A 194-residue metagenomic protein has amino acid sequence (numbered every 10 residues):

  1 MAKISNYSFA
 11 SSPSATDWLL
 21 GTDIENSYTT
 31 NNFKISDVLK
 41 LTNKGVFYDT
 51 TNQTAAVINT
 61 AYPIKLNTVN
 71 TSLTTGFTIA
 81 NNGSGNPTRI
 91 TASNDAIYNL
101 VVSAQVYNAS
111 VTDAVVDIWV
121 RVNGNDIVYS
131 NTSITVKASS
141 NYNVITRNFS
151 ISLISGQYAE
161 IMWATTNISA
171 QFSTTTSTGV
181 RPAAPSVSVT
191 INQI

Functional and structural regions predicted by a protein language model:
M1, G21-K40: Short, surface-exposed terminal/edge motifs of secreted or surface/virion proteins that either
M1-W18, I194: Short, intrinsically disordered N-terminal pre-domain segments
K3-Y7, K34, A96: Short, structural beta-strand-to-alpha-helix junction motif
S14, K34, V57-T60: A diffuse structural propensity rather than consistent per-protein peaks
S14, N26-Y28, V111-D113: A cross-taxa feature marking solvent-exposed loop/turn segments within ectodomains of secreted and single-pass membrane
W18, T29, D117-W119: Conserved beta-strand and immediately adjacent loop positions that scaffold enzyme active sites
K40-I194: Extracellular jelly-roll beta-sandwich "head" domains, especially the C-terminal globular C1q domain
